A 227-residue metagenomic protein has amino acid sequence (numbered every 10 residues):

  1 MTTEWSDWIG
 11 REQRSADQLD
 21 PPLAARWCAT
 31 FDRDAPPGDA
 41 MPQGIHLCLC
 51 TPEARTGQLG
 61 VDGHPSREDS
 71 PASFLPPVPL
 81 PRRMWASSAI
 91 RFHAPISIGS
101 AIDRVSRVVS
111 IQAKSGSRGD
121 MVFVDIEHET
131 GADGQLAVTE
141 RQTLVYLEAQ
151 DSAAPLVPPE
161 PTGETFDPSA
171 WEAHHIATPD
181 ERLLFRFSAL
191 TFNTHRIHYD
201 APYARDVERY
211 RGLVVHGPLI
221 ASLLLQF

Functional and structural regions predicted by a protein language model:
M1-A101: Hydrophobic, proline/glycine-rich low-complexity stretches
M1-Q13, W85-P179: HotDog/MaoC-like acyl-thioester-processing domains
T2-A40, V157-I220, F227: A contiguous, surface-exposed recognition patch within enzymatic or periplasmic domains that forms
W8, I45-E53, R83-W85, T130 (+4 more regions): Bulky hydrophobic/aromatic packing residues
E12, L23, T51-A54, S88 (+7 more regions): Solvent-exposed, flexible loop/coil residues
G63-A72, I90, V145-D151, E164 (+2 more regions): Phosphate-binding glycine-rich loops and adjacent basic patches that engage nucleotide phosphates, nucleic-acid
S73-W85, G212-L219, L223-Q226: Short, basic/aromatic beta-hairpin or loop at an interaction surface
